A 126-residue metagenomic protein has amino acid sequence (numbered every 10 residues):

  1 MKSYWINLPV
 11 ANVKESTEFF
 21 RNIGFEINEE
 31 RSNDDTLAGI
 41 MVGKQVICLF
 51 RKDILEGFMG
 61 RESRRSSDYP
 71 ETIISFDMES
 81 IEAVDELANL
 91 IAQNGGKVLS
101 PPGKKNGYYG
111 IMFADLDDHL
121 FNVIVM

Functional and structural regions predicted by a protein language model:
M1, V42-K44, S67-E71: Short connector loops at helix/strand junctions that flank enzyme active sites, especially segments positioning acidic
M1-E15, I73-F76: N-terminal beta-strand motif that seeds the catalytic metal site of vicinal oxygen chelate
Y4, D34-T36, T72, V98 (+1 more regions): Residue-level marker for the onset of beta-strands and adjacent loop->beta junctions in well-ordered domains
N7-C48, K52-E56: Core segments of cupin and vicinal oxygen chelate
M59-R64: Short beta-strand/turn micro-motifs at beta-sheet edges
D68-N89: Mid-chain, well-packed structural core segment of small domains
D85-M126: Vicinal oxygen chelate
